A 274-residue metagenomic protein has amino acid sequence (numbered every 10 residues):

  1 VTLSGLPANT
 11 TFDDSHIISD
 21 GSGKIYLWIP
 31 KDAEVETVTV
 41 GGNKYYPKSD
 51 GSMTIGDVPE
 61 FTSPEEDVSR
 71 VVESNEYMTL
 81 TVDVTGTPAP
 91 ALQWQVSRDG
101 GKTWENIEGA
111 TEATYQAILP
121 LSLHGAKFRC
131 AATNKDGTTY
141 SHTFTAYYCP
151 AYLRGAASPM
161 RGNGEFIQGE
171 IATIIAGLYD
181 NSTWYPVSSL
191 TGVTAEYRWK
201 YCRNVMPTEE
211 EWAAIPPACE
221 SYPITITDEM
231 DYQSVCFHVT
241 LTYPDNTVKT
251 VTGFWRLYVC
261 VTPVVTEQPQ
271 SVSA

Functional and structural regions predicted by a protein language model:
T11-S22: Short, acidic Ser/Thr/Gly-rich low-complexity loop/linker segments typical of extracellular and cell-surface proteins
V40, A132, V239-L241: Conserved structural position at the C-terminal beta-strand of extracellular beta-sandwich adhesion modules
S63-V68, G155-N163, E267-S271: Surface-exposed, proline-enriched loop/turn segments that connect beta strands in immunoglobulin-like
E76-V84, G169-S182, P186: A short beta-strand segment in extracellular, disulfide-stabilized domains
G86-Q93, S182-R198: Solvent-exposed loop segments of extracellular immunoglobulin-like
Q95-S97, R129, R198-C202: Conserved Ser/Thr-centered positions that define the repeating blades of beta-propeller domains
G100-A117, C202-I226: Surface-exposed, flexible coil segments in extracellular/virion-facing regions
S141-Y148, V251-Y258: C-terminal edge beta-strand
